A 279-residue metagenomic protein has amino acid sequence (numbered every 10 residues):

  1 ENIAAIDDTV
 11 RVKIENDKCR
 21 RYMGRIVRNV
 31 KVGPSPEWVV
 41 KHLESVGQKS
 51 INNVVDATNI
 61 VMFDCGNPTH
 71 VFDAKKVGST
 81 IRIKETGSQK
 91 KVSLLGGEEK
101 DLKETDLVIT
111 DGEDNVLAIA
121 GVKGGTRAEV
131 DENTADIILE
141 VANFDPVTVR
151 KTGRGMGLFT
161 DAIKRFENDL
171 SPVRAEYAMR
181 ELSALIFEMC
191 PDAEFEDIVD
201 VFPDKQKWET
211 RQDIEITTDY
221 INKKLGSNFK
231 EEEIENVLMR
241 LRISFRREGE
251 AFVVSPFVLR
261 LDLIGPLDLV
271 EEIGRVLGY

Functional and structural regions predicted by a protein language model:
E1-Y279: RNA/tRNA-interacting regions in translation and RNA-turnover enzymes
